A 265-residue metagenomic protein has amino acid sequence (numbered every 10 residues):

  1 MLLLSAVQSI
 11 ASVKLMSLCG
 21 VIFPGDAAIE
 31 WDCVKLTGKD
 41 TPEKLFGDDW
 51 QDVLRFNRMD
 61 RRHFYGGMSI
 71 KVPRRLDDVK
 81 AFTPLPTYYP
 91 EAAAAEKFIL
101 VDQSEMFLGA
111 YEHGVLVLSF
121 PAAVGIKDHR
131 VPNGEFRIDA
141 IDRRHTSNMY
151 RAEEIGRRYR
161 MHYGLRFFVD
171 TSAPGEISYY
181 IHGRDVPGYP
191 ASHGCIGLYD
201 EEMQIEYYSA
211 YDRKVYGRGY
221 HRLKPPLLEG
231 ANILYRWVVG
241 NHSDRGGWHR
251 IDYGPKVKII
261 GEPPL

Functional and structural regions predicted by a protein language model:
M1-S5: Bacterial N-terminal signal peptides
S9-I10: Cleavable N-terminal signal peptides
V13, M149-L265: Exported/periplasmic cell-wall-interacting domains
V13-D48: Primarily a LysM-type cell-wall glycan-binding module
C19-P24, V72-E96: Intrinsically disordered, low-complexity Ser/Thr-rich linker and spacer segments in cell-wall-related proteins
T37-H63, L118-S119: LysM (lysin motif) carbohydrate-binding repeats in extracellular/periplasmic proteins that recognize
M68-I70: Structural motif
P84-Y189, I259-P263: Gly/Pro-biased beta-strand-loop elements
